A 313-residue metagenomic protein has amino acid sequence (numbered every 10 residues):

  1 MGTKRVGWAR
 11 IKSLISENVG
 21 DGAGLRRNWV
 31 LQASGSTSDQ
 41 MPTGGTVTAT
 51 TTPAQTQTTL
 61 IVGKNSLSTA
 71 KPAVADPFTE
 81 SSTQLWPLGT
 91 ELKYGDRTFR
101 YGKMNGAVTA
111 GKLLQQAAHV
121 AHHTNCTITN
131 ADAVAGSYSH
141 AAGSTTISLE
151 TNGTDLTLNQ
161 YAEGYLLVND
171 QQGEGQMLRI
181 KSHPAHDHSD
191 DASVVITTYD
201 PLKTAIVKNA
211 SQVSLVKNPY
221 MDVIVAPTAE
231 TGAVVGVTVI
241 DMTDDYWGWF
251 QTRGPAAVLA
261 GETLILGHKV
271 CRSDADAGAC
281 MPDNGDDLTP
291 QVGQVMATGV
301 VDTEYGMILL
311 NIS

Functional and structural regions predicted by a protein language model:
M1-S66, L309: Enriched but not universal
G2-K4, Q57-L158, D170-S313: Extracellular receptor-binding modules and their adjoining Ser/Thr/Gly/Asp/Asn-rich linkers
E163-D170: Short conserved beta-strand and strand-loop elements enriched in small hydrophobics with frequent Asp/Gly
